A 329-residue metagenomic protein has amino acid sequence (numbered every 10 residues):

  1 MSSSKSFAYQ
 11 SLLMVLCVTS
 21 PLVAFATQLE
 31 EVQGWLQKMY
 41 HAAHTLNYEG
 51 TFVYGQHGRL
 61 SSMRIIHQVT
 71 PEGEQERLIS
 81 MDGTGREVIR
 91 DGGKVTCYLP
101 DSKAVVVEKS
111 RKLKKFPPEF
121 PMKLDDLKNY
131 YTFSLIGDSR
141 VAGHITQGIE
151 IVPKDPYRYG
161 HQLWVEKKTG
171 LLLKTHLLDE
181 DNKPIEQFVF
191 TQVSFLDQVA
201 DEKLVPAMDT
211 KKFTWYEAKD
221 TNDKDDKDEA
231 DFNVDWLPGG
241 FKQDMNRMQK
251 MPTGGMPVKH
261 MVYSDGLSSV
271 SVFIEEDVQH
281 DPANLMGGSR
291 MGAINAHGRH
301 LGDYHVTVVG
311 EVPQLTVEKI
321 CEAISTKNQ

Functional and structural regions predicted by a protein language model:
S2-K5, V15, L22-E74, G83 (+4 more regions): N-terminal leader/targeting segments and the immediate start of mature chains
T45-E49, E72-R77, G143-E150, L171-K174 (+1 more regions): Short, hydrophobic/aromatic-rich segments at coil-to-beta transitions
L60-R64, Y157-H161, L173, I185-E186 (+2 more regions): Short, surface-exposed coil-to-beta transition loops
S62, I66-P118, L177-V189, F195-D197: An acidic-aromatic
L113-Y157: Short N-terminal edge-element motif at the start of the domain
D138-K211: Gly/Pro-enriched, hydrophobic low-complexity segments that function as extracytoplasmic propeptides/linkers
F213-L301, Q314-L315: Short, solvent-exposed recognition patches
